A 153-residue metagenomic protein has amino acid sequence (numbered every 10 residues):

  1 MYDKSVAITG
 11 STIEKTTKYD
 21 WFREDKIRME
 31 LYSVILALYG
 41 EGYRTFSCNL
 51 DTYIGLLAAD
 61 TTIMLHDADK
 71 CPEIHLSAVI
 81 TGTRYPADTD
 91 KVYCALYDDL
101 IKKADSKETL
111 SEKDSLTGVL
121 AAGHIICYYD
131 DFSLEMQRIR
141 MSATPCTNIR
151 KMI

Functional and structural regions predicted by a protein language model:
M1-I153: Acidic/glycine-enriched connector segments
